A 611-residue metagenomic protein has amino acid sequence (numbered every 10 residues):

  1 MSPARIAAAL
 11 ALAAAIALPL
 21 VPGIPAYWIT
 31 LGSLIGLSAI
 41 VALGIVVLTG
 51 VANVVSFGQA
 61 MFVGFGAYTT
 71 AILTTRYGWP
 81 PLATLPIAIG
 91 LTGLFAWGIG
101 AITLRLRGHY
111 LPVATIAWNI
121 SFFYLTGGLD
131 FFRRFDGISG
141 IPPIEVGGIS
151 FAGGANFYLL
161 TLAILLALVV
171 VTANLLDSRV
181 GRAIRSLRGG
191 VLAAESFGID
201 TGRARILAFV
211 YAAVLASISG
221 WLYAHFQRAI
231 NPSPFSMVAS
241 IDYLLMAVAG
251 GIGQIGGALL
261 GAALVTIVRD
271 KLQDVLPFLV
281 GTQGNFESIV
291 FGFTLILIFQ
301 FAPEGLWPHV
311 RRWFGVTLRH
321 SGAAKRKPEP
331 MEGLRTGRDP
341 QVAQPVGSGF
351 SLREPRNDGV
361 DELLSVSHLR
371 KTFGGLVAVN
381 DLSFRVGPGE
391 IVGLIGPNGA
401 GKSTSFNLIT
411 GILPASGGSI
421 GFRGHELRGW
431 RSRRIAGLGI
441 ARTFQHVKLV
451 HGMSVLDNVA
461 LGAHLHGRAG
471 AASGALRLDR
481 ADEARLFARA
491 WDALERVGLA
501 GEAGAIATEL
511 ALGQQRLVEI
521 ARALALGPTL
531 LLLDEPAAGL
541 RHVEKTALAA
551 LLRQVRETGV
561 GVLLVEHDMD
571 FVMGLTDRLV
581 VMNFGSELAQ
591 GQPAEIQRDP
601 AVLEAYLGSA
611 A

Functional and structural regions predicted by a protein language model:
M1-P330: Transmembrane alpha-helices and adjacent helix-loop boundaries
V392-P397: The feature captures the beta-strand-to-loop junction immediately N-terminal to the Walker
T410: Helix-to-loop junction immediately C-terminal to a conserved catalytic motif
G418-E426, G437-L438: Conserved ABC transporter NBD signature motif
G470-E502, A550-R553: Conserved ABC ATPase "signature" region
L531-E535: Catalytic Walker B motif of ABC-type/P-loop ATPase nucleotide-binding domains
